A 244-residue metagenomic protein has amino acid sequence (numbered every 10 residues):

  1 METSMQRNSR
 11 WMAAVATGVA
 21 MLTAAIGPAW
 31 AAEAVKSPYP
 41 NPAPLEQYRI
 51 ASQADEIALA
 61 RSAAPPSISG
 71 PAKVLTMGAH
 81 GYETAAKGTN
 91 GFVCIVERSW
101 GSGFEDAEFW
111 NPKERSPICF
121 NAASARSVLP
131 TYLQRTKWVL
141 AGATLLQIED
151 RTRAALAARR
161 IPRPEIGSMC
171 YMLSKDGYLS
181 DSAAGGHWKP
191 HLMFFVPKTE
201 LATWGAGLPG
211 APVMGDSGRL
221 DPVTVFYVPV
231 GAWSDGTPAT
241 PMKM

Functional and structural regions predicted by a protein language model:
M1-S4, D55: A general, composition-driven signal for non-globular sequence regions
T3-A16: Bacterial N-terminal signal peptides that target proteins for export
V15-A25: Bacterial N-terminal signal peptides
I26-E33: Sec/Tat signal peptide C-region and signal peptidase I cleavage site
E33-M244: Primary mode marks residue(s) on the alpha4-beta5-alpha5 output face of response regulator receiver
